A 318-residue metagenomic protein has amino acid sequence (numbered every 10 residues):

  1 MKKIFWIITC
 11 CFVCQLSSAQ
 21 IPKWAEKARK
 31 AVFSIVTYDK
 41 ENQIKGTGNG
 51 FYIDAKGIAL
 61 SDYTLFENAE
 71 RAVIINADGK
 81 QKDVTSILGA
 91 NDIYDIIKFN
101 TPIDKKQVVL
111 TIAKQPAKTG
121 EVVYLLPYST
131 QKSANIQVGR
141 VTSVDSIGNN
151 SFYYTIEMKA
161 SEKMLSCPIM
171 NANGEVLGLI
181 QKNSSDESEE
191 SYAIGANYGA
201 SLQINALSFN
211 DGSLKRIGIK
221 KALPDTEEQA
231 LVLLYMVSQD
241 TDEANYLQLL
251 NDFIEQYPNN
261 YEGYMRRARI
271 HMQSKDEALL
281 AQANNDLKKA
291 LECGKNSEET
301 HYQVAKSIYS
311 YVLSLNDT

Functional and structural regions predicted by a protein language model:
M1-K23: Bacterial Sec-dependent N-terminal signal peptides
Q20-I21, Y38-K56, D62, Q81-D83 (+2 more regions): A conserved glycine-rich beta-strand in the N-terminal activation segment of trypsin-fold
Q20-W24, Q107-Y153, A160-M164, I180-Y192 (+3 more regions): Flexible, gly/ser-rich surface segments that form the specificity/activation loops bordering the active-site cleft
I21, A25, Q107, L179-N245 (+1 more regions): C-terminal cap/linker of serine protease catalytic domains
D54-L126, Q131-N135, N150: Conserved active-site neighborhood of the chymotrypsin/trypsin-like protease fold
Q229-A230, G263-Y264, T300: TPR alpha-solenoid repeat register
V237-D240, Q273-E277, A305, Y309-D317: Short coil/turn linking the two alpha-helices of tandem helical-hairpin repeats
Q256, C293-G294: Structural marker of alpha-solenoid helical repeat scaffolds
